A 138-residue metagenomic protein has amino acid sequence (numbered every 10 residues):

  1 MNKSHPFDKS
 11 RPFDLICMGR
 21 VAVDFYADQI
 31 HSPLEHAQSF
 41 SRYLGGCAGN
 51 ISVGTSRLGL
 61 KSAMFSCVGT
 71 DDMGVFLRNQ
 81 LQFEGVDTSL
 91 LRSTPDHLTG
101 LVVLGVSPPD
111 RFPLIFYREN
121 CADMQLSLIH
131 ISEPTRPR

Functional and structural regions predicted by a protein language model:
N2-V86, D110, L114, C121: Glycine-rich phosphate/adenosyl-contacting loop at the front of the ribokinase-like
V68-G69, S89-H97: Beta-strand->loop->alpha-helix junctions that form or flank phosphate-binding loops in nucleotide-handling enzymes
D96, P108-D110: Short strand-connecting beta-turns/loops that link adjacent beta-strands
L101-G105: Short beta-strand scaffold segments in enzyme catalytic cores
Y117-N120, S132: Divalent-metal (Mg2+/Mn2+/Ca2+)-assisted nucleotide/phosphate chemistry catalytic cores
D123-L128: Glycine-rich, highly charged phosphate/nucleotide-binding loops
I129-R138: Single conserved hydrophobic/aromatic residue that forms the stacking wall/gate of nucleotide- or nucleobase-binding
